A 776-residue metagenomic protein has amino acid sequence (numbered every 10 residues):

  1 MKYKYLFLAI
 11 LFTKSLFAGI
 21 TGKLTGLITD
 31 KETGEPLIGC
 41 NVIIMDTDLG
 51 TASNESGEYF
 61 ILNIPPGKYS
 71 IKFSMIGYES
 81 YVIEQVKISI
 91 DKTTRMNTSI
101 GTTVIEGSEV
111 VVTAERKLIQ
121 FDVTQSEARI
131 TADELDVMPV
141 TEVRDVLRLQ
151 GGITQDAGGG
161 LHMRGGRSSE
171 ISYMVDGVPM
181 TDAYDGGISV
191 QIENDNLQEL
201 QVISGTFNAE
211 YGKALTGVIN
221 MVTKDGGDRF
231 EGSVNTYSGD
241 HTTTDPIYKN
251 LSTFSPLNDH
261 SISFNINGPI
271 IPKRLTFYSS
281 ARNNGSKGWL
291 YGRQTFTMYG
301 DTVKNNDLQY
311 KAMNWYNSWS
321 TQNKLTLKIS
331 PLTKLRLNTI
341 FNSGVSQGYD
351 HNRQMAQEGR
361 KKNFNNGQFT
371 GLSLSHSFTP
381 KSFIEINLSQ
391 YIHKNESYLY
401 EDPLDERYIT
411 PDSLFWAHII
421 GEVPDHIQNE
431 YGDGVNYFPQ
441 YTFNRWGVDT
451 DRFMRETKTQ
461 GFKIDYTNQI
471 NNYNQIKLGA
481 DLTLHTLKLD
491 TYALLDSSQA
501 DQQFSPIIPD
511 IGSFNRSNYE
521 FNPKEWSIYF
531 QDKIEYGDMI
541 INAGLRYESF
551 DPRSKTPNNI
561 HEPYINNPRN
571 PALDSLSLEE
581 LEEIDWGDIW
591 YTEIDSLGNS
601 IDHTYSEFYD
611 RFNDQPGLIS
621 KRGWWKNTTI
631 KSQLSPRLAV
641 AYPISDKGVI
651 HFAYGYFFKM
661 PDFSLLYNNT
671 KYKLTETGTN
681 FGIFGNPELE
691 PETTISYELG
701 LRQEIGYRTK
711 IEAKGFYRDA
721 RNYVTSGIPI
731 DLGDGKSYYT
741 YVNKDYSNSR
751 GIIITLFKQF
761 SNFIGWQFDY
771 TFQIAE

Functional and structural regions predicted by a protein language model:
F17-T113, L118: Periplasm-facing N-terminal accessory domains of Gram-negative outer-membrane beta-barrel systems
E79, E84-R95, E109-A209, K213-V218 (+4 more regions): Periplasmic N-terminal accessory/gating domains of Gram-negative outer-membrane beta-barrel systems
A114, V234-D240, S279-G285, L337-S343 (+7 more regions): Transmembrane beta-barrel strands of outer-membrane/channel proteins
P179, V345-D350, T486-K488, L494 (+5 more regions): Surface-exposed extracellular loop regions of Gram-negative outer-membrane beta-barrel proteins, predominantly
S255-S346, K362-I384, P636: Transmembrane beta-barrel wall of Gram-negative outer-membrane proteins
L308, A312, D449, K458 (+1 more regions): Signature of Gram-negative outer-membrane beta-barrel scaffolds
N342-Q531: Replace "related TpsB outer-membrane translocases also match" with "some related outer-membrane beta-barrels such as
F716-A720, V724-S726, I730-D731, G735-E776: Gram-negative outer-membrane beta-barrel transporters
